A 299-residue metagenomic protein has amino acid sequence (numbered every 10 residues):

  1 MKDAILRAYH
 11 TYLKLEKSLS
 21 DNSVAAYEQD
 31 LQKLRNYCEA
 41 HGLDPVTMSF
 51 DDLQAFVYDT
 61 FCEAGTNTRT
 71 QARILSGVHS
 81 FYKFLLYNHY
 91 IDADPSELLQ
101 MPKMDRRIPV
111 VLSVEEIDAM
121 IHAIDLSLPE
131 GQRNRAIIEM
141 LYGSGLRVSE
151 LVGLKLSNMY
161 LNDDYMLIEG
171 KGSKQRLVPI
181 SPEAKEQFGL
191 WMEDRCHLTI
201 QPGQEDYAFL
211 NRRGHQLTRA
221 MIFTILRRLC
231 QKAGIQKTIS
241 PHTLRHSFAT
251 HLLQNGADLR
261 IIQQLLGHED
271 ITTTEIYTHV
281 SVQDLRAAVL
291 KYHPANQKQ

Functional and structural regions predicted by a protein language model:
M1-Q299: Conserved catalytic core of the tyrosine transesterase superfamily
